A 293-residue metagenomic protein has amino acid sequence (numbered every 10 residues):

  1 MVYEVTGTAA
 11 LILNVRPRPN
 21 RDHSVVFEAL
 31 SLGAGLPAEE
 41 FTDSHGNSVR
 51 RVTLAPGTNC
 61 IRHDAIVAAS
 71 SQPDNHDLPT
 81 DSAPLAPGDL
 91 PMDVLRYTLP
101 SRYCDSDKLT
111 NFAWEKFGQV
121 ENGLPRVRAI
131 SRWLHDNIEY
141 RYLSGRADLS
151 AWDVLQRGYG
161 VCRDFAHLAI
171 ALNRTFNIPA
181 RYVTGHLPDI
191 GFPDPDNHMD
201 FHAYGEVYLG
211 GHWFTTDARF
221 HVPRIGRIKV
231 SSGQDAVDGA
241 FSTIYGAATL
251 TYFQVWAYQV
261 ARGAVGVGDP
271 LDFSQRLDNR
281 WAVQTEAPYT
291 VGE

Functional and structural regions predicted by a protein language model:
V2-S82: Intrinsically disordered, low-complexity N-terminal segments that are enriched in acidic
E4, R132, D164-Y252: Hydrophobic/aromatic-rich core segments of domains that either
V5, I61, I66-S71, D77 (+6 more regions): Secondary-structure boundary elements
L13, L32, L54, A69 (+5 more regions): Generic structural "secondary-structure junction" signal
L13-V15, L30-L32, H63, A113 (+4 more regions): Generic structural hydrophobic/aromatic packing signal, biased to beta-strands
R16-R18, D77-P87, R219-P223, Y245-A247: Short intrinsically disordered coil segments
P19, H23-V26, H221-T251, S274-E293: Glycine-rich, small/acidic residue-mixed loop/short-helix segments
L36, N47, T80, L149-S150 (+2 more regions): Residue-level signal for pocket-adjacent positions within structured domains
